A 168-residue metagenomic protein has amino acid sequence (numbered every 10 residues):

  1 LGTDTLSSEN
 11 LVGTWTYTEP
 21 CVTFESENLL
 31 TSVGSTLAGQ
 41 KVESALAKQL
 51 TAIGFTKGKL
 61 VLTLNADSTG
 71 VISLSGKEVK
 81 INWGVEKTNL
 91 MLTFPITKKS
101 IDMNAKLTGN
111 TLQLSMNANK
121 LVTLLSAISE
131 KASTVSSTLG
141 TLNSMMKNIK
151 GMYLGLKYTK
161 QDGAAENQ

Functional and structural regions predicted by a protein language model:
L1-D67, V71-S73, K77-V79, E86-Q168: Lipid interaction determinants
